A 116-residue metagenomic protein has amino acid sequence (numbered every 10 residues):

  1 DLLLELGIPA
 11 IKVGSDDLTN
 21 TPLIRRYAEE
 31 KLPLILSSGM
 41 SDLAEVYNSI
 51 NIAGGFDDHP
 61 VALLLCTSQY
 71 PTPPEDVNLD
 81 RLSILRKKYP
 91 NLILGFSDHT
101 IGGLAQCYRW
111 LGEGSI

Functional and structural regions predicted by a protein language model:
D1-I116: Catalytic cores and adjacent flexible loops of soluble metabolic enzymes that perform enolate/carbanion chemistry on
